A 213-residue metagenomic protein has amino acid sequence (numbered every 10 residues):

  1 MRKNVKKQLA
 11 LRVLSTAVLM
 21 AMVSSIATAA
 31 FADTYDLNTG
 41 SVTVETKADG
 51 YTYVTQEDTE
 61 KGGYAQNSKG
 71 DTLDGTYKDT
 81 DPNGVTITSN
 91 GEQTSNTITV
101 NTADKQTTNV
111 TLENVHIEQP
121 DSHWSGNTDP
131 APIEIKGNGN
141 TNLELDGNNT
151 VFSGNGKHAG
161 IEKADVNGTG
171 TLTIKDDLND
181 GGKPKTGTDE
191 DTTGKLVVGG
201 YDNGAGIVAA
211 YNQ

Functional and structural regions predicted by a protein language model:
M1-L19: Bacterial Sec-dependent N-terminal signal peptides
T16, A27-Q213: A composition-driven surface/loop motif
